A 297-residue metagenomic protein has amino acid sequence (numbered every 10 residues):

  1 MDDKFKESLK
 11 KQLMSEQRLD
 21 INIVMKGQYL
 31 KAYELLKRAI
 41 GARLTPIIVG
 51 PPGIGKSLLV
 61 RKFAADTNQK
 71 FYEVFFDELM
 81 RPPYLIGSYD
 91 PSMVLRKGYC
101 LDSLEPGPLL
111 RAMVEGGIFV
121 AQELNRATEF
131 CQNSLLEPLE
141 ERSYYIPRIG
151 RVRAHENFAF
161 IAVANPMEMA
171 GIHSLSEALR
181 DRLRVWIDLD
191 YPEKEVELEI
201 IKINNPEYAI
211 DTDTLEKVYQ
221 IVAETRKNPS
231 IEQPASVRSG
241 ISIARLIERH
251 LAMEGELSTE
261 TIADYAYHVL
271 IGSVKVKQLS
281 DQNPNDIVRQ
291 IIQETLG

Functional and structural regions predicted by a protein language model:
M1-D213: AAA+ P-loop NTPase catalytic core and its hallmark functional loops
M1-K26, A42, N204-G297: Alpha-helical lid/collar subdomain of P-loop NTPases
